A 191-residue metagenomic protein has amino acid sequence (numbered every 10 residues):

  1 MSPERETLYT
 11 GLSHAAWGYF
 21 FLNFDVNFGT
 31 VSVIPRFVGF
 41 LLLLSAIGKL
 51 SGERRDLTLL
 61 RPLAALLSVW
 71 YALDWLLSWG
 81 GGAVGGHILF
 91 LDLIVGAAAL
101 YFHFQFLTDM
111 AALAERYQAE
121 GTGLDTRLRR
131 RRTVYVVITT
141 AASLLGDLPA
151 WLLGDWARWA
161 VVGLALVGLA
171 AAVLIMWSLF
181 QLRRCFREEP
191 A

Functional and structural regions predicted by a protein language model:
M1-K49: N-terminal topogenic module of multi-pass integral membrane proteins
E4-S13, R54-A65, R129-Y135: Membrane-interfacial loop-to-transmembrane alpha-helix junctions, especially the N-terminal start
N23-N27, L76-G85, L145-A157: Juxtamembrane "helix-exit" motif on the non-cytosolic side of transmembrane helices
F37-L41, W70-D74, L93-T108, G168-A172: Generic alpha-helical transmembrane segments
L44, I138-A191: C-terminal transmembrane-bundle signature of multipass membrane proteins, characterized by strong activation on
G48-L60, G82-G85, E115-R127: Membrane-interface helix-boundary motifs at transmembrane edges
V84-V95, W156-A165: Non-cytosolic membrane-interface motifs at loop->transmembrane helix junctions
T108-A142, L182-A191: Membrane-helix boundary/juxtamembrane motif in polytopic membrane proteins
